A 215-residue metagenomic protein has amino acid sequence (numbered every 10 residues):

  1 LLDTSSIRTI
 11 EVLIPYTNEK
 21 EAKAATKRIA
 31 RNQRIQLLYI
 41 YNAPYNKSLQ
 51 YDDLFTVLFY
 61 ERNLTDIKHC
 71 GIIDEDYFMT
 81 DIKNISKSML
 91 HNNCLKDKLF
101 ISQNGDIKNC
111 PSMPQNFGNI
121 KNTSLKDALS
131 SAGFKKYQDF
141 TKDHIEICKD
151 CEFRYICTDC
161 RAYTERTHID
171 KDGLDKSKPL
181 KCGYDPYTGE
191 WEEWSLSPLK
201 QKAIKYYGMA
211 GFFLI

Functional and structural regions predicted by a protein language model:
L1-C94, S112, N116-G118: Radical SAM enzyme [4Fe-4S]-AdoMet core and its adjacent flexible, acidic and glycine-rich loops/tails across
F59-M79, S112-T158: C-terminal accessory region of radical SAM enzymes
S88-L90, F140, K171: Residues embedded in well-ordered secondary-structure elements
L95, H144-I147, K178: A generic structural signal for well-ordered coil/turn residues at beta-strand boundaries that shape enzyme active-site
I101-S102: Short, acidic, Ser/Thr-enriched surface-loop or helix-capping motifs
I156-I215: Radical SAM enzyme core and accessory elements
